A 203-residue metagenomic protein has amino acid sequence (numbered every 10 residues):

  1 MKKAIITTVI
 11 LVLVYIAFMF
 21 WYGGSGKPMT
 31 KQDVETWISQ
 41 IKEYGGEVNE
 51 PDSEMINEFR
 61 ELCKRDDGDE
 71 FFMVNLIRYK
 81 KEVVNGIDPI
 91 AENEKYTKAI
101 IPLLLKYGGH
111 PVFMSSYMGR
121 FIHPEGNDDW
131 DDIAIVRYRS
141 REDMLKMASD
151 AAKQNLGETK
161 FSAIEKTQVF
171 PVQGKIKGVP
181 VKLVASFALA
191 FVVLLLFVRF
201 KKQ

Functional and structural regions predicted by a protein language model:
K2-D131, D143, Q173-Q203: Short S/T/G/P-rich N-terminal loop/turn motif that feeds into the first structured element of a domain
N85, S140-L156: Short amphipathic alpha-helices within nucleic acid-binding modules
A134-R137: Active-site scaffold segments
N155-V184: Short, aromatic-rich amphipathic segments at membrane interfaces that lie adjacent to a transmembrane helix or signal
